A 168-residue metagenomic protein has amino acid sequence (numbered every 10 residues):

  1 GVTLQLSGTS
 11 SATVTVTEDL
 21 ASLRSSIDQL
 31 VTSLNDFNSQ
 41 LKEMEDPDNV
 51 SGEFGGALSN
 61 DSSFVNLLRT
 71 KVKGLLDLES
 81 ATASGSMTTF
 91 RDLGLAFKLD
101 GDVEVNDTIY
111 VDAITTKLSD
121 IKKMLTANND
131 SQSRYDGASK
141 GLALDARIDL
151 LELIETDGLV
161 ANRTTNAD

Functional and structural regions predicted by a protein language model:
G1-D168: Polar, low-complexity export/assembly segments characteristic of proteins that are secreted or assemble on the cell
